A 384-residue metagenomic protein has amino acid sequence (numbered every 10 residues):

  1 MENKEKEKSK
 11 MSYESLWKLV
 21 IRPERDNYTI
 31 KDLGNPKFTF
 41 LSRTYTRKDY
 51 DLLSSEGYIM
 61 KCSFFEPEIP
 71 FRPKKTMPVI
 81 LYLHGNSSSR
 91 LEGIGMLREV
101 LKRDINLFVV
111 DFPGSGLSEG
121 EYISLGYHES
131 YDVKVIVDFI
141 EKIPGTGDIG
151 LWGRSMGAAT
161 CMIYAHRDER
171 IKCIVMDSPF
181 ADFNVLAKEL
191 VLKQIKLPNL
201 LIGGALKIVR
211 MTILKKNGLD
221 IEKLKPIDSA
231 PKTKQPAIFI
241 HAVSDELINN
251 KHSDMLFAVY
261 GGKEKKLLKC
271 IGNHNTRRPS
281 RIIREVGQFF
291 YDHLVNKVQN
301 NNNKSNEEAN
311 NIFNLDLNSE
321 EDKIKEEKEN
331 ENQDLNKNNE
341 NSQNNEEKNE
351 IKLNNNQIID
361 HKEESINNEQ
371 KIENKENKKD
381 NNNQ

Functional and structural regions predicted by a protein language model:
M1-L53: An N-terminal hydrophobic leader/cap segment in hydrolases
N86-R98: The serine-hydrolase catalytic nucleophile loop
V100-E119: Conserved alpha/beta-hydrolase
S124-P144: Alpha/beta-hydrolase active-site loop
I163-L219, D228: Hydrolase active-site cap/lid region
T233, F239-H241: Short beta-strand/loop motif that positions the catalytic acidic residue of the alpha/beta-hydrolase fold
Y260-N275: Catalytic histidine neighborhood in serine/cysteine hydrolases with alpha/beta-hydrolase-type architecture
S280-D322: Catalytic active-site module of serine/aspartate enzymes centered on a nucleophile-bearing elbow/loop
